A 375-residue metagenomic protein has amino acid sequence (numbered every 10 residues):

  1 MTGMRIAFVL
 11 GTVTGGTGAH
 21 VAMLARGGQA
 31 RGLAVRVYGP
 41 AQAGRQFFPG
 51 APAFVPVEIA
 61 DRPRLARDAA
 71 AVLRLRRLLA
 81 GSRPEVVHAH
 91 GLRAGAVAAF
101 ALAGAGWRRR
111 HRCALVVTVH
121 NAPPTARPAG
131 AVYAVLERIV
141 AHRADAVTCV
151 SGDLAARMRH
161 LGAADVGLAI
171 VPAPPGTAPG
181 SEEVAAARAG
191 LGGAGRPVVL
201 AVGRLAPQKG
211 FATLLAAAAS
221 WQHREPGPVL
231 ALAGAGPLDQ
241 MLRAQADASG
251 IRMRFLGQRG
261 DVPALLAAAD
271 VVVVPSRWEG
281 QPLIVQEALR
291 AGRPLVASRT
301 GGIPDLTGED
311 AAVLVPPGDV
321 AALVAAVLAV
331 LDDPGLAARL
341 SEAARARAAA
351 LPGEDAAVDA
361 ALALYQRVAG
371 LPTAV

Functional and structural regions predicted by a protein language model:
G3, A7-A69, L78, R157 (+1 more regions): N-terminal strand-loop element at the rim of the active site of nucleotide-sugar-dependent glycosyltransferases
G18-R26, P197, A201-S220, L230 (+2 more regions): A conserved mid-protein helix/loop that constitutes part of the nucleotide-sugar donor-binding site
A89-G95, V119: Short His-centered aromatic/hydrophobic patch
H142-G167: A short, active-site helix/loop in glycosyltransferases that binds the activated sugar's phosphate group
Q258, R277: Aromatic "clamp/platform" in nucleotide-sugar-dependent glycosyltransferases that forms part of the donor/acceptor
P294-A297: Short hydrophobic beta-strand element within catalytic cores of glycosyltransferases and related nucleotide-activated
E309-A321, A329-G335: Conserved acidic donor-binding segment of nucleotide-sugar-dependent glycosyltransferases
G335-Q366: A charged, aromatic-enriched C-terminal amphipathic alpha-helix characteristic of glycosyltransferases across folds
